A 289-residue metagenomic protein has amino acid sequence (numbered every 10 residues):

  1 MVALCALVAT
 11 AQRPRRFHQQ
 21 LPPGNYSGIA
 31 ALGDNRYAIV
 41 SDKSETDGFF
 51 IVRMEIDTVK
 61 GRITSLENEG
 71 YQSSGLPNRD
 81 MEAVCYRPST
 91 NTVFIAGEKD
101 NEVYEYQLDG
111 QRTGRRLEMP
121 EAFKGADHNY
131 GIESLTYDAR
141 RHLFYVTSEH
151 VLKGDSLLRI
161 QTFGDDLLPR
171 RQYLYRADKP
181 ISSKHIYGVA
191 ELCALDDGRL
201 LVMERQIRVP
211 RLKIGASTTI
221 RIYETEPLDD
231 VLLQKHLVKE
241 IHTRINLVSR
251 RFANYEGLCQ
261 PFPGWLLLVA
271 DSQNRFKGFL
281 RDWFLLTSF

Functional and structural regions predicted by a protein language model:
M1-A6: Bacterial N-terminal signal peptides
A9-F289: Sequence/structural signature of beta-propeller domains
